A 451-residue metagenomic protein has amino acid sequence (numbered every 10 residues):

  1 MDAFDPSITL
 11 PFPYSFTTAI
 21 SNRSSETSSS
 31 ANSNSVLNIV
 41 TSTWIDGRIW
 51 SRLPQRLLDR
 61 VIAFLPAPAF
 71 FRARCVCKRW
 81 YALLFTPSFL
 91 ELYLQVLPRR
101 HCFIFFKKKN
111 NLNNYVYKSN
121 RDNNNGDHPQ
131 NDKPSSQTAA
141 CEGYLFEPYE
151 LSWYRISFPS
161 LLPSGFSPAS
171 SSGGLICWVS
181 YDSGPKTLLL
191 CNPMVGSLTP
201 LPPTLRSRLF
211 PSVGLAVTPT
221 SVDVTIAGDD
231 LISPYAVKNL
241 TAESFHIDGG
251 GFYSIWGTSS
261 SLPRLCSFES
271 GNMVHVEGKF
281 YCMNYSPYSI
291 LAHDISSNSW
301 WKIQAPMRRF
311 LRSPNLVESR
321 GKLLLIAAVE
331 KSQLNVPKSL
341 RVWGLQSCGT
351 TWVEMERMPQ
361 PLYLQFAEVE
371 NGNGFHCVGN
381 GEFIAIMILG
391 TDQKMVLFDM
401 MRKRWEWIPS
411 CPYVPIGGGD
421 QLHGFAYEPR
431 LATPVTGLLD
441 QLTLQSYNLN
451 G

Functional and structural regions predicted by a protein language model:
M1-L53, R60, N125, L444-G451: CRL adaptor-proximal regions
I49, L53-A67, V76-L84, I176: Short hydrophobic alpha-helical "box" of cullin-RING ligase substrate receptors that recruits the CRL scaffold
L92-L97, S167-S172, P211-S221, S270-V276 (+3 more regions): Structural signature of eukaryotic scaffold interfaces centered on beta-propeller domains
P98-K108, V116-S119, A139-E150: An edge-strand/N-cap motif at the start of beta-rich repeat modules
R121-N125, P129-Q130, P134-C141, P148-L340 (+1 more regions): A sequence/structural signal of beta-propeller blade repeats
R312-C377: Loop/turn-rich, solvent-exposed surfaces of beta-rich toroidal or solenoidal domains
G349-G390, E406, V414-A432: A surface-exposed beta-alpha-beta supersecondary segment
K394-I416: C-terminal/domain-terminus segments
